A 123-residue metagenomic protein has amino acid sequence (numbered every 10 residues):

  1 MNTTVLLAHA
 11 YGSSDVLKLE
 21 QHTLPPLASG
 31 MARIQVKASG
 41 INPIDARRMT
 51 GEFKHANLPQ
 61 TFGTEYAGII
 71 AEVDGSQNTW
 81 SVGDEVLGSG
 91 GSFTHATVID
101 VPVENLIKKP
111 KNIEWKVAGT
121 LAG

Functional and structural regions predicted by a protein language model:
M1-T4: Extreme N-terminal starter segment of soluble prokaryotic enzymes
A10-Y11, P26, A71-S76, V103-L106 (+1 more regions): Short loop segments at secondary-structure junctions
G12-L17, P43-I44: Short N-terminal binding/cap micro-motifs at the start of the first secondary-structure element
G12-S14, H55, Q77, H95 (+1 more regions): Flexible, glycine-rich phosphate/dinucleotide-binding loops and adjacent beta-alpha linkers at cofactor/substrate
L19-L24, A67-I69, V98-D100, L106: Conserved hydrophobic/aromatic beta-strand scaffold that supports enzyme active sites
T23-G40, T50-F93: Glycine-rich beta-strand-centered segment in the early N-terminal region that forms part of a ligand/cofactor-binding
A46-R48: Conserved catalytic-core motifs of eukaryotic protein kinase domains, centered on the activation segment
E85-G123: NAD(P)H dinucleotide-binding glycine-rich loop of Rossmann-like/cofactor-binding domains, especially the beta1-alpha1
